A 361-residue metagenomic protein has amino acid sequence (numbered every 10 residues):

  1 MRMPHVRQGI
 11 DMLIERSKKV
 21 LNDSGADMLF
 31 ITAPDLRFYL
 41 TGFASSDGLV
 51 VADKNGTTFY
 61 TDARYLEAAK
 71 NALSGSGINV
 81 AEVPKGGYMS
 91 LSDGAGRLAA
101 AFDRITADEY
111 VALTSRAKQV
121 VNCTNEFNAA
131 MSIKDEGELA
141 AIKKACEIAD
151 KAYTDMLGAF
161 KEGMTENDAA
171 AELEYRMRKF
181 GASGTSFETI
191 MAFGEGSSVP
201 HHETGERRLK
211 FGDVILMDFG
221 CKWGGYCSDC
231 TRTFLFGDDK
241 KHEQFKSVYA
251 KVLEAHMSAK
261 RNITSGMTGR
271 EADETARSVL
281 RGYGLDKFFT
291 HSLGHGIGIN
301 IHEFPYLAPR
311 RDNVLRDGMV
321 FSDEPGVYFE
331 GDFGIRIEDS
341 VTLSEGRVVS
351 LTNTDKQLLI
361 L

Functional and structural regions predicted by a protein language model:
M1-L361: Active-site neighborhoods and metal-handling regions in enzymes and metal-associated proteins
